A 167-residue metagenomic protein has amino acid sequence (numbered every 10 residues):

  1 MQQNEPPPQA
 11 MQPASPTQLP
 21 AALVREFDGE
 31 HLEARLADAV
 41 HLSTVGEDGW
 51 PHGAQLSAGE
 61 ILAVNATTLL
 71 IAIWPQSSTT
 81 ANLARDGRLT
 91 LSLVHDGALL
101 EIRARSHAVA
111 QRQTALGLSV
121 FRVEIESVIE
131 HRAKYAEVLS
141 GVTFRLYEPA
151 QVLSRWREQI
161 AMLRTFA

Functional and structural regions predicted by a protein language model:
M1-A167: Binding-site signature for planar aromatic cofactors or substrates
